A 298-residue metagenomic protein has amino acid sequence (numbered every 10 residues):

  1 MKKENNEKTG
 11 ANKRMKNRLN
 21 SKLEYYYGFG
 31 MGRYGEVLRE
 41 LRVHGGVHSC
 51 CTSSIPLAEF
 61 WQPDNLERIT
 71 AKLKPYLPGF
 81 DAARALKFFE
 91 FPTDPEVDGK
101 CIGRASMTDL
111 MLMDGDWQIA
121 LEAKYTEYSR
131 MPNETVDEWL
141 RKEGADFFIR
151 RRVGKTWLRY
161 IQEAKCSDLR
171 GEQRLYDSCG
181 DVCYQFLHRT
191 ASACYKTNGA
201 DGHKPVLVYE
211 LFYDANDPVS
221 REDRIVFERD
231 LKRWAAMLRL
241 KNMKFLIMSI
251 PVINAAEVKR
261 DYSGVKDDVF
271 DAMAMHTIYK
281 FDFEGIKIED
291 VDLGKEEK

Functional and structural regions predicted by a protein language model:
M1-R68: Charged, often low-complexity linker/regulatory segments
G79-E90, L240-M248: Trp- and S/T/G-rich repeat-edge/linker motifs of beta-rich repeat architectures
A82-G115, E127: Active-site metal-binding core of divalent-cation-utilizing nuclease and nuclease-like domains
S106-T108, I119, P205: Residue-level detector of short, conserved catalytic/binding motifs and their immediate flanks
L110-L112, W117-Y125, Q162, R189: Conserved catalytic cores of phosphodiester-cleaving nucleases, focusing on short active-site segments
L121-E127, Y209-D214: Short loop/turn segments at strand-loop or loop-helix junctions that form parts of catalytic or ligand-binding pockets
R130, E134-L207: Acidic, metal/cofactor-coordinating or nucleic-acid-engaging core segments within structured domains
F186-K298: Non-catalytic C-terminal interaction segments of nucleic acid-processing enzymes
